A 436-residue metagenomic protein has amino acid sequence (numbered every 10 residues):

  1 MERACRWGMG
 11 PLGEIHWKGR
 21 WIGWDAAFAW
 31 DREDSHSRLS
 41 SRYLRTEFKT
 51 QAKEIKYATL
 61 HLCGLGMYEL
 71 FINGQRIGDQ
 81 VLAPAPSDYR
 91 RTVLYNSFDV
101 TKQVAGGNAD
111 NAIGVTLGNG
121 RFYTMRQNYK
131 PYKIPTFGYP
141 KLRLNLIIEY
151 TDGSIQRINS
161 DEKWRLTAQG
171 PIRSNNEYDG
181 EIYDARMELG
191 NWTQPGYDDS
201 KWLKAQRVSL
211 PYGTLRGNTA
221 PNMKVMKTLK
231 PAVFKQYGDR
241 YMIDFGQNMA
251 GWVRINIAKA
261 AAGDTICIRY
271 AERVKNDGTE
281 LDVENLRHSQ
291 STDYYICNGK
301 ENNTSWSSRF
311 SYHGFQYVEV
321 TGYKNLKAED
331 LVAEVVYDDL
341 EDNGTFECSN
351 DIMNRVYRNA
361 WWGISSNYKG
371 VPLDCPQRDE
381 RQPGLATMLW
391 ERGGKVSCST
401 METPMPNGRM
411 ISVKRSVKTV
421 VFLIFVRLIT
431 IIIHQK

Functional and structural regions predicted by a protein language model:
E2-R378, A386, M401-S412, L423-T430: Extracellular/oxidizing-compartment recognition motifs
W390-T400, K436: Well-ordered alpha-helical scaffold segments within catalytic/enzyme domains
V413-V417: HEAT/HEAT-like alpha-solenoid repeats
I433: Long, structured ligand/cofactor-binding scaffold of large enzymes
